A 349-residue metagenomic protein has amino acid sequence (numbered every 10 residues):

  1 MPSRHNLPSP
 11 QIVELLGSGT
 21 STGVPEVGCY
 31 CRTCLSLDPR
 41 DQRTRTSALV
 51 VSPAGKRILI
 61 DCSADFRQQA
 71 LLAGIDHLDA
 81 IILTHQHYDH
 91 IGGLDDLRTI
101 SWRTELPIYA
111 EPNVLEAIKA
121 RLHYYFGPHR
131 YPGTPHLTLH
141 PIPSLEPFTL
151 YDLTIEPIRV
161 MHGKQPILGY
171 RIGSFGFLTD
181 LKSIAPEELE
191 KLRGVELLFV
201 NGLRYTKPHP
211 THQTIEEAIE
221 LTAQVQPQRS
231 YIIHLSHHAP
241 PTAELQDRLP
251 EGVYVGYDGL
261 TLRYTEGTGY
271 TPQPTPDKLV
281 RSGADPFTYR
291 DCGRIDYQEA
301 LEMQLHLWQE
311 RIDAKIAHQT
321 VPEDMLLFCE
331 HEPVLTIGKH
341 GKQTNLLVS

Functional and structural regions predicted by a protein language model:
P2-L178, E187, E244-P272: Binuclear metal-dependent hydrolase catalytic cores
S21, G55, A64-R67, H237-H238 (+2 more regions): Short active-site-proximal "capping" loops at secondary-structure junctions
L59, I82, F177, F199 (+2 more regions): Structural motif
C62, P112, L181, E330-E332 (+1 more regions): Residues immediately flanking
P157-I158, L178-D180, V200, I233: Thr-Gly-centered strand-to-loop micro-motif
A185-P276: Binuclear metal-ion centers of metallo-dependent hydrolases, dominated by the metallo-beta-lactamase
D277-S349: N-terminal lobe of the biotin/lipoate ligase/transferase fold
